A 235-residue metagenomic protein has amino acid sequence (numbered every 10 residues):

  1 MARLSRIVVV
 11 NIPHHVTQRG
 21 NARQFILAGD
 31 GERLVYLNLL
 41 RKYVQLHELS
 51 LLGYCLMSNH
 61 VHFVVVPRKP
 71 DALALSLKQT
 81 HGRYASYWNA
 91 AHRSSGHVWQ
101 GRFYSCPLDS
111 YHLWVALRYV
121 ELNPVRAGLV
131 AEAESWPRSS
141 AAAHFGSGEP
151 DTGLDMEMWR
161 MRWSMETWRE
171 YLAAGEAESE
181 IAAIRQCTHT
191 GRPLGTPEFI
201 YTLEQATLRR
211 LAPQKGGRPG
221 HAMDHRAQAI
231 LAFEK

Functional and structural regions predicted by a protein language model:
M1-M57, V66-K235: Short Pro-Cys-Gly-centered "Cys-loop" motif that presents a nucleophilic cysteine in a tight turn
H60: Glycine/serine-rich anion-binding loops at beta->alpha junctions that coordinate negatively charged ligand groups
